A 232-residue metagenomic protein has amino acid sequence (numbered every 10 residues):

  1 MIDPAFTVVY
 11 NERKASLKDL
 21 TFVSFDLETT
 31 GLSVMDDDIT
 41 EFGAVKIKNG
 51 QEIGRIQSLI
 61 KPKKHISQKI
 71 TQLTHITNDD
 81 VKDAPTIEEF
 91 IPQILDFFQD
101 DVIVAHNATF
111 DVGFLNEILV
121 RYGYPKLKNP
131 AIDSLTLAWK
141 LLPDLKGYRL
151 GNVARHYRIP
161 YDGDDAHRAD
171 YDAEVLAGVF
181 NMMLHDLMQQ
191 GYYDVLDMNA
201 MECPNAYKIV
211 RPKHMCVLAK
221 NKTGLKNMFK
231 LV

Functional and structural regions predicted by a protein language model:
M1-K128, P143-Y157, D162-G163, H167: Conserved non-catalytic scaffold segment of RNase H-like nuclease domains
V23, F97, A108-T109, G113-V232: Phosphodiester-processing cores and adjacent nucleic acid-binding clamps
